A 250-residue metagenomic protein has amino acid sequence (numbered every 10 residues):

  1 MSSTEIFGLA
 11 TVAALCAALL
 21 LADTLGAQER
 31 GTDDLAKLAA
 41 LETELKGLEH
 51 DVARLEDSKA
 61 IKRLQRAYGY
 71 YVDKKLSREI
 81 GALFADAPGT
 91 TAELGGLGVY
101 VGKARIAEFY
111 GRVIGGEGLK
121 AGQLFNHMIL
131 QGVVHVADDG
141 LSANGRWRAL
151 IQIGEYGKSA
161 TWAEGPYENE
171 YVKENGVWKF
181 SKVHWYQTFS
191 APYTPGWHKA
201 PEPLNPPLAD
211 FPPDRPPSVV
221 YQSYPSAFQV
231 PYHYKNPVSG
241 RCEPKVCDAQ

Functional and structural regions predicted by a protein language model:
M1-V12: Bacterial N-terminal signal peptides that target proteins for export
A10-D23: Bacterial N-terminal signal peptides
Q28-Y70, K74, R78, A82-L83: Short, low-complexity N-terminal intrinsically disordered segments enriched in polar/charged residues
G31, S142-R146, E164-W197: Short beta-strand edge/turn micro-motifs at domain boundaries
S77-A149: A solvent-exposed, acidic/Ser-Thr-rich amphipathic alpha-helical stretch
H127-I129, T161-Y167: Short, surface-exposed coil-to-beta transition loops
I151-T161, F189-S190: Short, cysteine-centered beta-strand-loop-beta hairpins and adjacent loop/turn segments enriched in charged/polar
K199-Q250: A hydrophobic membrane-anchoring alpha-helix module
